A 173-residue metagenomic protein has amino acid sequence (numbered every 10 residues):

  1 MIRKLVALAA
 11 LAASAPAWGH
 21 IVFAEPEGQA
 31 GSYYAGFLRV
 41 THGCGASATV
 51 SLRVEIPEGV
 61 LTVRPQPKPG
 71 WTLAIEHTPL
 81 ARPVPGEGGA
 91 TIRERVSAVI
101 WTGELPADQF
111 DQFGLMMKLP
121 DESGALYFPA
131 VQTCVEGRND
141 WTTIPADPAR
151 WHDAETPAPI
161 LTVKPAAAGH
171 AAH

Functional and structural regions predicted by a protein language model:
W18-V40: N-terminal edge beta-strand
A30, T133-H173: Extracytoplasmic/periplasmic copper-protein system
G31-G36, D111, A125-Y127: Short, solvent-exposed loop/turn segments enriched in Ser/Thr/Gly
Y33-P69: Low-complexity, serine/threonine/proline/glycine-rich extracellular segments that form mucin-like
V60-E94, P159-A168: A surface/secretory-pathway sequence property marking extracellular, secreted, or lumenal proteins enriched
V96-G124: Low-complexity, intrinsically disordered segments enriched in Ser/Thr together with acidic residues
